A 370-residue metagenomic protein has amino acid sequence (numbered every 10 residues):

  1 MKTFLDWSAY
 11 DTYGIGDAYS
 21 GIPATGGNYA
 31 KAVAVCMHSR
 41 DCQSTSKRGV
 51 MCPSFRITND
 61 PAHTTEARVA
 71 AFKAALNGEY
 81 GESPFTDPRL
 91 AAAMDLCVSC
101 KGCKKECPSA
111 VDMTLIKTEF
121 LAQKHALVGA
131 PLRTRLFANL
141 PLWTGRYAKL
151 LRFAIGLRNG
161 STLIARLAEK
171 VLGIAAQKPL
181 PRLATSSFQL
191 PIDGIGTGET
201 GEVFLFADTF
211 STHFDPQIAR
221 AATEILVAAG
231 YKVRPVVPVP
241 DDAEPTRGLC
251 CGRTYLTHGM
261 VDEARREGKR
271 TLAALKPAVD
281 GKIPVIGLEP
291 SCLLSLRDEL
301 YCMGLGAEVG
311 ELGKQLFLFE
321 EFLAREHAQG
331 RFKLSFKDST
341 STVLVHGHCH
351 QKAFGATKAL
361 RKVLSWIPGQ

Functional and structural regions predicted by a protein language model:
K2-A148, E263-A273, E308-G313, F317 (+3 more regions): Ferredoxin-type iron-sulfur electron-transfer modules in oxidoreductases and energy-metabolism complexes
T3-L5, T114-Q370: Iron-sulfur cluster-binding electron-transfer modules in prokaryotic oxidoreductases
